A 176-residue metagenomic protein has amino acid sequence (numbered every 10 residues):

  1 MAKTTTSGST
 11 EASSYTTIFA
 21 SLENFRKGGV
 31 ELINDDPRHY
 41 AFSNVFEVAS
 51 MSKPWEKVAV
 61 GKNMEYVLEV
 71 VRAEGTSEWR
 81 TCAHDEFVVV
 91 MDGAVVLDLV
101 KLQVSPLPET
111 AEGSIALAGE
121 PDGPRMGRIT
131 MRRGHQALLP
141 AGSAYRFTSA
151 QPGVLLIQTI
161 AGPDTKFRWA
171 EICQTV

Functional and structural regions predicted by a protein language model:
M1-V70, T76-E78, I172-T175: A short, N-terminal "cap"/entry segment at the start of jelly-roll beta-barrel domains of the cupin/DSBH fold
G61, C82-A83, V90, R132 (+2 more regions): A short, compositionally biased micro-patch
N63-E65, A73-T76, G93-V96, L102-S105: Short, charged/polar surface micro-motifs in flexible loops or helix N-caps
E78-R80, L97-D98, G127-I129, A137-L139 (+2 more regions): Short beta-strand His + acidic residue motifs that chelate non-heme Fe in jelly-roll/DSBH and cupin folds
C82-Q103, E112-L117: Short, conserved beta-strand element in jelly-roll/cupin
F87, Q103-S105, V154, G162-P163: Short, surface-exposed beta-strand-loop junctions and turns on beta-sheet-rich folds
L102-A141: Short acidic-glycine-tyrosine-enriched beta hairpin
Q151-W169: A short hydrophobic beta-strand segment most commonly corresponding to one strand of the jelly-roll/cupin
